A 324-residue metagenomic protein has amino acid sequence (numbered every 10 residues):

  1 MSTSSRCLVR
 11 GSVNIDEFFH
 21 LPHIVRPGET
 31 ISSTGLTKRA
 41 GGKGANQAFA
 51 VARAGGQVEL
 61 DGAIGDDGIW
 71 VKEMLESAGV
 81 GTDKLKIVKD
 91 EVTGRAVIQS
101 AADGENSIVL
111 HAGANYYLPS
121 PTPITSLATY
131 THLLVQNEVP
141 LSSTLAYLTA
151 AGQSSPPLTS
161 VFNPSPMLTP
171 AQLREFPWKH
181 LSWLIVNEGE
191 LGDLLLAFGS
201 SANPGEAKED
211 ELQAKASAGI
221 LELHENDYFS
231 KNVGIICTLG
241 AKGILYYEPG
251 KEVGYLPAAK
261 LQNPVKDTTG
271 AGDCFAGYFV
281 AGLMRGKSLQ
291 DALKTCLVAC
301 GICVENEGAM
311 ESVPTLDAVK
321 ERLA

Functional and structural regions predicted by a protein language model:
M1-P27: Positively charged, low-complexity intrinsically disordered leader regions
M1-V9, T169-A171, L196-A324: Conserved phosphate-binding/catalytic region of the ribokinase-like
R6-C7, P27-R95, A102, R322-A324: Substrate-binding N-lobe of the ribokinase-like
L8, E59, L134, T159-V161 (+1 more regions): Structural detector of well-ordered beta-strand residues that form the stable sheet scaffold of enzyme domains
V25-G35, E73, K251-N263: Glycine/charged-rich beta-loop-alpha catalytic/anionic-binding loops adjacent to active sites
F49, R95-Q99, S107-I108, G243-Y247: Short beta-strand scaffold segments in enzyme catalytic cores
L60, K84-V88, A96-L141: Conserved phosphate-binding/catalytic loop of the ribokinase/pfkB sugar-kinase fold
T131-A218, K242-G243: Conserved beta-alpha-beta core of the PfkB/ribokinase-like small-molecule kinase fold
